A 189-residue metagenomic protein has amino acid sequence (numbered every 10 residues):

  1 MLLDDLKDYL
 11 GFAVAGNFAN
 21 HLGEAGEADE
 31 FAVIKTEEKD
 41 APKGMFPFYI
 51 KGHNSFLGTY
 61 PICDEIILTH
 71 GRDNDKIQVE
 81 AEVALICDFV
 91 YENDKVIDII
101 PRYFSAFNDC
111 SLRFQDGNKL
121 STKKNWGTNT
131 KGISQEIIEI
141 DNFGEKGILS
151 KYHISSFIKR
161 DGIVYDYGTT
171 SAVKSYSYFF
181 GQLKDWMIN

Functional and structural regions predicted by a protein language model:
M1-D5: A short acidic-Thr-Gly-centered motif at the start of a beta-strand
L6-I188: Glycine-enriched loop-and-adjacent helix/strand subsegments that border the catalytic/binding cleft of enzyme cores
